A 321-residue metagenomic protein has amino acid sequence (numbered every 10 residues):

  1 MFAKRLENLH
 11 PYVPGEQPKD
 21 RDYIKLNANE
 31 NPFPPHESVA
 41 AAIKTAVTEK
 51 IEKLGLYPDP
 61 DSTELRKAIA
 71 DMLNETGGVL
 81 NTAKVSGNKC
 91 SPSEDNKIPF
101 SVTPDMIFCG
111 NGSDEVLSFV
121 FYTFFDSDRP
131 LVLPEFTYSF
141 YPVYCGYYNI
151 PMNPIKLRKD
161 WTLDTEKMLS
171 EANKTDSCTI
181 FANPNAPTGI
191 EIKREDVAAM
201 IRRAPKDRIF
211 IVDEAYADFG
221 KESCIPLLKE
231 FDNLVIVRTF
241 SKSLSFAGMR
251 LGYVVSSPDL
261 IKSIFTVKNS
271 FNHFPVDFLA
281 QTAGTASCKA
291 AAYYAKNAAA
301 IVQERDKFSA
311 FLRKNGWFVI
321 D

Functional and structural regions predicted by a protein language model:
F2-V85, K89-G112, F119: N-terminal small-domain helix-loop-helix segment of the aminotransferase-like
L26, T179, D213-A215, V237 (+1 more regions): Structural scaffold positions in well-ordered secondary structure
N27, M152-K156, C178-P184, F210-V212 (+1 more regions): Short beta-strands and strand-loop turn motifs
N29-P32, S113-D114, Y138, N183-T188 (+1 more regions): Short glycine-rich anion-binding loops that position phosphate/pyrophosphate groups of nucleotides and phosphorylated
T82, V102-I107, D128-P130, D207 (+2 more regions): Short acidic capping loops at alpha-helix termini that bridge into adjacent secondary structure
Y122-F181: PLP-dependent aminotransferase-like
G146, N153, L163-T175, P187-F246 (+1 more regions): Active-site pre-lysine segment of PLP-dependent enzymes
N233-R313, W317-F318: PLP-dependent aminotransferase class I/II
